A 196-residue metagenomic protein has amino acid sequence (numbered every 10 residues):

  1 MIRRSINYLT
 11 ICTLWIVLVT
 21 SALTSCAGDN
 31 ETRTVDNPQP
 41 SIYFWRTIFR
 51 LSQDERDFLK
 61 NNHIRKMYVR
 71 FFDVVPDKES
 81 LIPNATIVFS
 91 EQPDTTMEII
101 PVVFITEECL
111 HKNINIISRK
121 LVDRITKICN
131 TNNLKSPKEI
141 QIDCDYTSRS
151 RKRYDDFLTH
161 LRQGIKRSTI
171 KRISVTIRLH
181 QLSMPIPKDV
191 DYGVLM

Functional and structural regions predicted by a protein language model:
I2-T13: Bacterial N-terminal signal peptides that target proteins for export
T24-S25: C-terminal motif of bacterial Sec signal peptides marking the signal peptidase cleavage site
R33-W45, D73-M196: Chitinase-like catalytic core of GlcNAc-active glycosidases
T47-F49: Low-complexity, glycine/serine/threonine/alanine-rich intrinsically disordered linker and propeptide segments
S52-P76, T131-N133: Catalytic domains of carbohydrate-active enzymes, especially glycoside hydrolases
